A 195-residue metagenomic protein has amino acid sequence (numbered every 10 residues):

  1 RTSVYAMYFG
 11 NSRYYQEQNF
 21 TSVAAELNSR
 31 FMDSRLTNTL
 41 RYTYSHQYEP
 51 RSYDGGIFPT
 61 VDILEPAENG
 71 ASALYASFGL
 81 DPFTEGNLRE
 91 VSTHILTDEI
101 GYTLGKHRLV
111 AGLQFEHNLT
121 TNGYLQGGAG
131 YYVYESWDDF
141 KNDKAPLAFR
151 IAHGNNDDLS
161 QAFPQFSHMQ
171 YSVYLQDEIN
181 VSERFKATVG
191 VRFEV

Functional and structural regions predicted by a protein language model:
R1-Q176: Replace "related TpsB outer-membrane translocases also match" with "some related outer-membrane beta-barrels such as
Y171-L175, F185-V195: Extended, hydrophobic alpha-helical segments in both membrane/secreted and soluble proteins
